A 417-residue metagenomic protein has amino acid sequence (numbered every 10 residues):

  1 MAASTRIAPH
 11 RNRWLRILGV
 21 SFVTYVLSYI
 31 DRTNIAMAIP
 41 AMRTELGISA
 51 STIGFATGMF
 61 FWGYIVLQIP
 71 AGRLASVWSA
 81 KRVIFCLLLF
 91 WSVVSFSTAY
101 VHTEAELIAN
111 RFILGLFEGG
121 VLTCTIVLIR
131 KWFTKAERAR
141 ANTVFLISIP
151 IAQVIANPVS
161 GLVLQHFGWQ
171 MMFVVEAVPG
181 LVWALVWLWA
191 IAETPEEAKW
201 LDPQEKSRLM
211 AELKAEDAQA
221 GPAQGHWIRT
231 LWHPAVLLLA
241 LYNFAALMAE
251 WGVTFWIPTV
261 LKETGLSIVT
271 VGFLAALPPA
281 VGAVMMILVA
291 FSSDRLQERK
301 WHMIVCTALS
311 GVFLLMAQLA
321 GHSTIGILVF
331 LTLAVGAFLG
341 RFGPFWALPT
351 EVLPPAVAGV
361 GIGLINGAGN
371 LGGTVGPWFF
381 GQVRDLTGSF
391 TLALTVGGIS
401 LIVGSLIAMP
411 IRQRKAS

Functional and structural regions predicted by a protein language model:
I35-A36, R229-M286, F342, W346 (+1 more regions): Extracytoplasmic gate region of multi-pass secondary transporters
G47, S79, Y100-E106, F117 (+4 more regions): Helix-breaking motifs and short loop linkers at transmembrane-helix boundaries and internal kinks in secondary membrane
V66-A105: Conserved MFS/SLC helix-loop-helix module at the cytosolic interface between two early adjacent transmembrane helices
L67-S79, M285-E298: Helix-to-loop junctions at the C-terminal end of transmembrane segments in multipass secondary transporters
F90, V94-S97, A105-I113, G326-L333: Paired small-residue
N110-S148: Cytoplasmic helix-loop-helix junction between adjacent transmembrane helices in 12-TM secondary transporters
F145-A198: Helix-loop-helix hairpin linking two adjacent transmembrane segments in secondary transporters
R299-L348: C-terminal transmembrane helical hairpin of 12-TM major facilitator-type secondary transporters
